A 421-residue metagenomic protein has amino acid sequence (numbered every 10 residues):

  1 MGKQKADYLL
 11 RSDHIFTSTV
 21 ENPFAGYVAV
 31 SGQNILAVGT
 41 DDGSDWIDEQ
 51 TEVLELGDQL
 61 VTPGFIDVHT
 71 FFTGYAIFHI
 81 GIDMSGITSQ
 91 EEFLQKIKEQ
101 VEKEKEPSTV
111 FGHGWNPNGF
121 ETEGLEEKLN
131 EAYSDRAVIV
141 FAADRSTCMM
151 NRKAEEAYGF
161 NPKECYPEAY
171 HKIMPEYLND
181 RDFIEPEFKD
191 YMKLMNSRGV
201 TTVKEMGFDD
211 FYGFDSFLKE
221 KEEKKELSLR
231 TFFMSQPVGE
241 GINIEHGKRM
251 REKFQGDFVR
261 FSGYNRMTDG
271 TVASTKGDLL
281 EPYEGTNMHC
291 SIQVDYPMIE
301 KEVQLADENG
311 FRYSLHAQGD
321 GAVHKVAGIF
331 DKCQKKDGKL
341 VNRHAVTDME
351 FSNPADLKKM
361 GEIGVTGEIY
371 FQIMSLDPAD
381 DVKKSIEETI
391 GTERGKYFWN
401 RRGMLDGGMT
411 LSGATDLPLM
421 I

Functional and structural regions predicted by a protein language model:
Q4-R11, F16, V20-H246, T271-Q318 (+3 more regions): Divalent metal-binding segments
F71, G256-K276, V365-S375: Non-cysteine beta-strand/loop elements that form the S-adenosyl-L-methionine
F78-S85, L340-R343, D348, A379-E393 (+1 more regions): Short beta-alpha connecting loops at secondary-structure transitions that line or flank enzyme active sites
R152, F214-S216, V323-D331, D377-K384 (+1 more regions): Histidine/acidic-residue-rich catalytic or RNA/ligand-binding cores of hydrolases and nuclease-related proteins
K221-K224, M250-G256, K339, M360-E362: Acidic (Asp/Glu)-rich catalytic clusters
S228-S262, R343-E350, T389-M409: Phosphate/diphosphate-binding loops
V272-T275, F311-G321, E368-F371, M404-I421: Short acidic/histidine-rich active-site segments
L280-P282, V365-M404, I421: Flexible glycine/proline-rich, aromatic-decorated loop/lid segments
